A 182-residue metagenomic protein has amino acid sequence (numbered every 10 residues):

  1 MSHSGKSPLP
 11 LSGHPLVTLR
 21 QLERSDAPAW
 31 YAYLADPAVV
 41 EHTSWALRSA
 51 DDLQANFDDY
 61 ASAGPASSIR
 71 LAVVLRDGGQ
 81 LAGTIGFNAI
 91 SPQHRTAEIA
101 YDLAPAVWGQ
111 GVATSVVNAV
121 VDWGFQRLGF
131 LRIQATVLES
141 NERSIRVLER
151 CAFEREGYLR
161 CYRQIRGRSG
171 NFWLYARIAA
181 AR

Functional and structural regions predicted by a protein language model:
M1-A106, W123, R127, R166-R182: GNAT-family acyltransferases
A46, A119, T136-V137, R160: Proline- and acidic/polar-enriched loop/turn elements at helix boundaries
S49, S140, R163: Positions that flank functional sites
L81, I85, V137-V147: Membrane-interacting alpha-helical segments
P92, S140-E142, R160: Residue-level marker for beta-strand->alpha-helix junctions and adjacent short loops that shape enzyme
Y101-D102, G109-Q126, E142-R150: Conserved acetyl-CoA-binding loop-helix of GNAT-fold acetyltransferases
Q134-T136, E154-F172: Conserved catalytic-core motifs of GNAT/GCN5-like acyltransferases
